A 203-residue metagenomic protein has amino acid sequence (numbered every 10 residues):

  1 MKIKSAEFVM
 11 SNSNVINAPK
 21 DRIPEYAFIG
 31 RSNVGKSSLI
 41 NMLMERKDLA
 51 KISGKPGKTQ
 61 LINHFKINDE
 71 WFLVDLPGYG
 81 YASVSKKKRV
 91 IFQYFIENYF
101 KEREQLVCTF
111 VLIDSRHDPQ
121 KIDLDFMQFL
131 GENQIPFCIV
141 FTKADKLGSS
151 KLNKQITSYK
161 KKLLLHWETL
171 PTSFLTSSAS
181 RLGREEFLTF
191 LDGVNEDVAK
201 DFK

Functional and structural regions predicted by a protein language model:
M1-S83, V194, D201-F202: Conserved G1/Walker A P-loop phosphate-binding module
I3-V15, K146-K203: Canonical P-loop GTPase G-domain recognition
F8, S32, F65, F92-I96 (+2 more regions): Generic structural signal for conserved hydrophobic packing positions in ordered secondary structure
N33-V34, I40, N63, E70 (+7 more regions): Structured catalytic cores of enzymes that bind and process phosphorylated ligands/cofactors
D48, K58-L61, K88-F92, P119-I122 (+6 more regions): Helical mechanochemical/support elements of P-loop NTPase systems and associated helical scaffolds
K58, W71, G78-Y81, R116-D118 (+2 more regions): Conserved nucleotide-binding/hydrolysis micro-motifs of P-loop NTPases
N68-L106: Conserved nucleotide-sensing/catalytic segment adjacent to the nucleotide-binding pocket in NTP-handling enzymes
E97-P171: Conserved C-terminal guanine-recognition region of P-loop GTPase G domains, centered on the G4
